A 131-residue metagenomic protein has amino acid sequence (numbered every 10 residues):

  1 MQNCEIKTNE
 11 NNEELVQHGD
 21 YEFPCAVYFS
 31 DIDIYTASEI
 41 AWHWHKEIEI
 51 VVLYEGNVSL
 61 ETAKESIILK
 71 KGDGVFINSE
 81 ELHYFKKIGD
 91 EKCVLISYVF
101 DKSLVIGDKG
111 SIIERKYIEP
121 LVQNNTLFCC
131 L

Functional and structural regions predicted by a protein language model:
M1-I68, G74, T126: Generic protein-terminus/edge-of-domain signal
Q2-N9, E14-E22, A26, L82-L131: A hydrophobic/aromatic-rich effector-binding and dimerization subdomain of bacterial HTH-type transcriptional regulators
E55-N57, E80, S103: Short loop segments at secondary-structure junctions
L69-H83: Conserved metal-binding segment of the jelly-roll/cupin
